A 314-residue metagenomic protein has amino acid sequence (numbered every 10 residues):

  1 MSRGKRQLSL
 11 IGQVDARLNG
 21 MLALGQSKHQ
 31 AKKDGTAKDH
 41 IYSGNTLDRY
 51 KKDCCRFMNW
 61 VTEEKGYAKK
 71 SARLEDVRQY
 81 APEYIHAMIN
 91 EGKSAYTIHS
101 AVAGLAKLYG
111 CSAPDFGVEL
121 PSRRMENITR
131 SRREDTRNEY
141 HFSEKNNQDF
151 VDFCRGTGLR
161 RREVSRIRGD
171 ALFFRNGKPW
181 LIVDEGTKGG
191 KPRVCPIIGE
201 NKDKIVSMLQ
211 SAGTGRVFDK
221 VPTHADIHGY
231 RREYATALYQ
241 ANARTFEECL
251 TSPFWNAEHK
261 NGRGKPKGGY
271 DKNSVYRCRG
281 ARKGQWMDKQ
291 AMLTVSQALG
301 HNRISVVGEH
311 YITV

Functional and structural regions predicted by a protein language model:
M1-I41: N-terminal DNA-binding module of tyrosine recombinases/phage integrases
S2-G4, P82-H86, G110-S143, E185-K188: Flexible interdomain linker/hinge and immediately adjacent N-terminus of the catalytic tyrosine-recombinase domain
G25-R123: N-terminal core-binding DNA-recognition domain of tyrosine recombinases/integrases
S131-R161, V275-R279, W286-M292: Basic, Lys/Arg- and aromatic-enriched nucleic-acid-binding interface segment
V164, Y230-A243, V295-S296: Short, basic/aromatic-rich helical patch in the C-terminal catalytic core of site-specific tyrosine
R166-K204: Conserved tyrosine-mediated DNA breakage-rejoining catalytic core shared by Y-recombinases
P179-D184, D271-V314: Short functional hotspots where side chains directly engage DNA or cofactors
A241-A291: Mixed-charge, low-complexity intrinsically disordered segments
